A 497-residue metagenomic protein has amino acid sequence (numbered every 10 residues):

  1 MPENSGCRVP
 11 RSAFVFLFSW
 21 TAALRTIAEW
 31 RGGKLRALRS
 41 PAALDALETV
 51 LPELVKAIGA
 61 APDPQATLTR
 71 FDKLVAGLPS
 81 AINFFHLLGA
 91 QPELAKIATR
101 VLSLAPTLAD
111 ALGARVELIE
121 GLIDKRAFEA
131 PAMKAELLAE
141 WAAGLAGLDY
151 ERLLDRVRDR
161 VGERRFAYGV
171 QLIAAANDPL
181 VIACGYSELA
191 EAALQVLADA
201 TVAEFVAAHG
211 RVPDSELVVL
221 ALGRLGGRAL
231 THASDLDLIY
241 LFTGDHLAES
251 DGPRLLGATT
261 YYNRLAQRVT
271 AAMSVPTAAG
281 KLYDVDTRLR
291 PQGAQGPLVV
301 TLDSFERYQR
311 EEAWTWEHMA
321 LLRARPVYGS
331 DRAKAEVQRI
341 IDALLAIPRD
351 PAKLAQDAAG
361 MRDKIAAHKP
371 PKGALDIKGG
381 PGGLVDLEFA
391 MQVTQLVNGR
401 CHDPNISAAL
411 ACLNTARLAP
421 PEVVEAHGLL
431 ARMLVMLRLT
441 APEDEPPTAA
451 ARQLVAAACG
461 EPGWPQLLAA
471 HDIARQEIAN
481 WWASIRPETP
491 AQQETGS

Functional and structural regions predicted by a protein language model:
M1, V15-S497: A nucleotide- and high-energy phosphate-metabolite-utilizing enzyme signature
P10-S12: Intrinsically disordered, low-complexity proline-rich regions
